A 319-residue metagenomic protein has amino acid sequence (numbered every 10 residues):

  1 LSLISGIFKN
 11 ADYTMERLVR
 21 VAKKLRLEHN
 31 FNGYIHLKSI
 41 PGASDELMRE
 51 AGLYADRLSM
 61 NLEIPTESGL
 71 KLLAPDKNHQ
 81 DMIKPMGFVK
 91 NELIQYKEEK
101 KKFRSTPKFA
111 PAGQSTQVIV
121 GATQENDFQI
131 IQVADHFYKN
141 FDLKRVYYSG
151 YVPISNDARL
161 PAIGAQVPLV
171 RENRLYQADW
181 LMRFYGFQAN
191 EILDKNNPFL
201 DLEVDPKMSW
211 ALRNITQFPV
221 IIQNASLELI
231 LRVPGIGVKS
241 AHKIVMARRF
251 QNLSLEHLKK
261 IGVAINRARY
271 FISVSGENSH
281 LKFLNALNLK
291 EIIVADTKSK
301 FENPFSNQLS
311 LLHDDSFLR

Functional and structural regions predicted by a protein language model:
L1-T116, V120-Q124, F137, S155 (+1 more regions): Conserved Radical SAM active-site core
D81-V89, G121-P206, V220: A structural motif corresponding to the C-terminal lobe/cap of the Radical SAM core domain
L200-L229, L255-R319: C-terminal extensions
A247-R248: Residue-level signature of tetratricopeptide-repeat
